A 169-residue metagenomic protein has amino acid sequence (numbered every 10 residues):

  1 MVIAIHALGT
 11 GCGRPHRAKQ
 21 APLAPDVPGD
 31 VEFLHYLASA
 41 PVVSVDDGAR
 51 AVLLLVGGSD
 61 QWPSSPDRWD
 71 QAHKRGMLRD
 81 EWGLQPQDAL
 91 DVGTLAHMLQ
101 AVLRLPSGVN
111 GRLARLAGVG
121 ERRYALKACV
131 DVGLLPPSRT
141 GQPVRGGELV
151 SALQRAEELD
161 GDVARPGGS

Functional and structural regions predicted by a protein language model:
M1-I3: Sec-dependent N-terminal signal peptides
L8-G11: C-terminal motif of bacterial Sec signal peptides marking the signal peptidase cleavage site
G13-D46, L55-W62, G83-S169: Terminal recognition/anchoring or ligand-binding modules at protein termini
W69-A72, D80-P86: Active-site-adjacent loops and short helices of periplasmic peptidoglycan-processing enzymes
D70-R75, Y124: Exposed, tryptophan/tyrosine-rich binding patches on extracellular proteins that engage cell-surface glycans
